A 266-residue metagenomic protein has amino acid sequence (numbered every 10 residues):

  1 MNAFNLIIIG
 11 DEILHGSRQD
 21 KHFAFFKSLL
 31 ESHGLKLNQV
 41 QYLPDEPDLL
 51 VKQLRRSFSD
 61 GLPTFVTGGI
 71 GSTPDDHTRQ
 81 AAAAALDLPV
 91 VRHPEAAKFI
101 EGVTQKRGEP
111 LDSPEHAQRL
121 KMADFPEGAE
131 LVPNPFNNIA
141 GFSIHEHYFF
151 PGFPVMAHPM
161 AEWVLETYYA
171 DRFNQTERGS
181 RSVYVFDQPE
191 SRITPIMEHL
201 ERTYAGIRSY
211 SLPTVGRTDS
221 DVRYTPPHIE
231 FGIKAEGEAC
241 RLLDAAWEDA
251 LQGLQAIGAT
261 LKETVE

Functional and structural regions predicted by a protein language model:
M1-F4, D60-G61, P126-E127, N138-I139 (+2 more regions): Short coil/turn connectors at secondary-structure junctions
M1-V40, D45, R241-D244: Glycine-rich phosphate/diphosphate-binding loop of Rossmann-like nucleotide-binding domains
I9-D11, V66-P74, P151-G152, K234-E236: Glycine-rich beta-strand-to-loop/alpha-helix junction loops that act as flexible
A24-A85, Q105: N-terminal small/polar loop signature for handling phosphorylated ligands or for N-terminal nucleophile
Y42-D45, E95, L120, Q188: Short beta->alpha linker loops
L49-K52, H77-R172: Proline/glycine-rich low-complexity loops and linkers
E146-G253: An accessory alpha-helical subdomain
Q252-E266: Conserved short beta-strand edge segments in small beta-sheet-based binding/regulatory domains
